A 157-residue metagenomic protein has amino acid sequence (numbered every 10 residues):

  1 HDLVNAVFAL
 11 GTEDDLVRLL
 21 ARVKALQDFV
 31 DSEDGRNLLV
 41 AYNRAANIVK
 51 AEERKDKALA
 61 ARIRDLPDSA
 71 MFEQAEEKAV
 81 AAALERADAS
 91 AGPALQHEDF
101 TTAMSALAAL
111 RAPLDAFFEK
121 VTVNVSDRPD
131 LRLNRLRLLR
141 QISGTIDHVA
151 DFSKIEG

Functional and structural regions predicted by a protein language model:
H1-G157: Amphipathic alpha-helical "coupling" segments that flank catalytic cores
